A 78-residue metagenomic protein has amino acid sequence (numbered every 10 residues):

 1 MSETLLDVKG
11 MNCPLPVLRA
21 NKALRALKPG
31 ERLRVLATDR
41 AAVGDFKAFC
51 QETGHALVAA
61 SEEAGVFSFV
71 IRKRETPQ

Functional and structural regions predicted by a protein language model:
M1-D7: Right-handed parallel beta-helix/beta-solenoid
V8-A60: Amphipathic, hydrophobic secondary-structure cores in small proteins
S68-Q78: Core SAM-dependent methyltransferase catalytic element
